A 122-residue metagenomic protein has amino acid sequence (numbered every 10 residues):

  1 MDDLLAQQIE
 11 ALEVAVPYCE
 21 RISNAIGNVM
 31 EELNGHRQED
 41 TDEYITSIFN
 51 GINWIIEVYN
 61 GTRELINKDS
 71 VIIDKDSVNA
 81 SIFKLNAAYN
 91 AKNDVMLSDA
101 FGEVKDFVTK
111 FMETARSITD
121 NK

Functional and structural regions predicted by a protein language model:
M1-K122: C-terminal-biased regions
